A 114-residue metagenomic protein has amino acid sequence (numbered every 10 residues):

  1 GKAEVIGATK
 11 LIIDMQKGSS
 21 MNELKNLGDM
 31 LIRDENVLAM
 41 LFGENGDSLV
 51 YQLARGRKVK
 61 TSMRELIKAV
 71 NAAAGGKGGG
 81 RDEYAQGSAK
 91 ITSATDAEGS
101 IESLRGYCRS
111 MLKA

Functional and structural regions predicted by a protein language model:
G1-V5: Long, charged amphipathic helices and adjacent flexible linkers at domain junctions
T9-A114: Glycine-rich, acidic loop segments that terminate in or are immediately followed by a histidine
